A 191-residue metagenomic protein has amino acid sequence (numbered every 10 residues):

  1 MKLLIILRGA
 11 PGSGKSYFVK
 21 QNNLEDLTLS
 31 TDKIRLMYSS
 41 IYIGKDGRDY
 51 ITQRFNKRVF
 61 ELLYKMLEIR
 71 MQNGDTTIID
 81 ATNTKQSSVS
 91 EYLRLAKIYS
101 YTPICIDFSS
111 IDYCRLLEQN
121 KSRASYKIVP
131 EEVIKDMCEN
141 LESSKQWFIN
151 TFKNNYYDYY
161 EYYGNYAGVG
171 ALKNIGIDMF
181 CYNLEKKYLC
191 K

Functional and structural regions predicted by a protein language model:
K2, G74-D75, Y101: Short, high-confidence coil segments that cap the C-terminus of an alpha-helix and link into the following beta-strand
K2-R8, S13-Y17, Q21-L27, I98 (+1 more regions): Conserved GTP-binding G-domain of TRAFAC-class P-loop NTPases and closely related GTPase folds
S16-D75, C114-L117: Conserved substrate/cofactor phosphate-moiety recognition/catalytic segment in nucleotide-dependent phosphotransferases
I34, A81-N83: Conserved Walker B
I41-Y42, N83-K127: ATP-dependent NMP and nucleoside kinases share a basic, alpha-helical "lid"
Q53-Y64, Q86, E131-C138: Amphipathic alpha-helical transducer elements in NTP-driven molecular machines
K65-E68, S90-K97, E139: Surface-exposed alpha-helical segments enriched in charged/polar residues
